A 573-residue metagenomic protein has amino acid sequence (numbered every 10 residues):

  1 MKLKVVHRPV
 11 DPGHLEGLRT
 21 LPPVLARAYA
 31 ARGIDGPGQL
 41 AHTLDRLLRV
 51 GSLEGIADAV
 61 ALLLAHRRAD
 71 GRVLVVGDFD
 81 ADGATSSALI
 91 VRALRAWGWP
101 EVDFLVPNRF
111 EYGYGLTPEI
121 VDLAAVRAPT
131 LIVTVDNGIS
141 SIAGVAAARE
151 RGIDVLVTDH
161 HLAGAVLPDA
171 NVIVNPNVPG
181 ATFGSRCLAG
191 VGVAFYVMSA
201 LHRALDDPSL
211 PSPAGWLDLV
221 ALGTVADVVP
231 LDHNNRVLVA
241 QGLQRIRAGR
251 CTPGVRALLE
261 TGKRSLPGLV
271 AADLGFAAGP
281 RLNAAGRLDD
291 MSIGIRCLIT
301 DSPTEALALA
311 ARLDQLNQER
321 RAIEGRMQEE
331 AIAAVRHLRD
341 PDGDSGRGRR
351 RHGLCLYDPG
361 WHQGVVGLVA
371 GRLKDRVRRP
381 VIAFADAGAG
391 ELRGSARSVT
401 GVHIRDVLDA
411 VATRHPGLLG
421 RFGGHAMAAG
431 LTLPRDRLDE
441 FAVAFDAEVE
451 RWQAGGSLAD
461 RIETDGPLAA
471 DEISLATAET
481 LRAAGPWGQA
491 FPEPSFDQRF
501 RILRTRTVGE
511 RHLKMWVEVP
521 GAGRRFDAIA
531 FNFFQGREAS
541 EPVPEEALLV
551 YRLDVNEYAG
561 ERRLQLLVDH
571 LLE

Functional and structural regions predicted by a protein language model:
R8-T130, R151, R203-D436, P467: Hydrophobic helix-and-loop "lid/oligomerization" segment in the mid-to-C-terminal part of catalytic domains
Y29, V133, N283, L481 (+1 more regions): A residue-level signal for conserved active-site and pocket-lining positions in enzyme catalytic cores
A65, L162-N175, V255, V517-A522: Acidic-glycine-rich active-site phosphate/pyrophosphate-binding loop
A65-G71, H233, V237, E305-A311 (+4 more regions): Mid-to-C-terminal polyanion-binding domains and interfaces
G77, V135, V157, N175-P176 (+5 more regions): Flexible glycine-/small-residue-rich
D122-C187, V191, F195-D207, P211: Active-site cavity-forming subdomains of large catalytic enzyme subunits
A143-A147, V369, A476, T480: A short acidic, amphipathic alpha-helical/loop segment
H160-H161, H362, H425, H512: Histidine-centered active-site/metal-ligand motif
